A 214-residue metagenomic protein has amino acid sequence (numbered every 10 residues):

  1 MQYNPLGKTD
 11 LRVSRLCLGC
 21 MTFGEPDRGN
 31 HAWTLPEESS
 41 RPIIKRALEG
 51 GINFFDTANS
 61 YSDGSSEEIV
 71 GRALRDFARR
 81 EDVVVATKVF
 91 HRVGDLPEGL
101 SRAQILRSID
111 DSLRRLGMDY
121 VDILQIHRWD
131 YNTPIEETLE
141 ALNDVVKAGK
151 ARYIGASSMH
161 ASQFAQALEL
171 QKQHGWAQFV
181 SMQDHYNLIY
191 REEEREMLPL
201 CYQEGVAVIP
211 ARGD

Functional and structural regions predicted by a protein language model:
M1-V83, K147: N-terminal binding-site loop/beta-alpha segment at the start of enzyme catalytic domains that lines or forms
L6, L18, S40, A47 (+10 more regions): Conserved, mostly hydrophobic/aromatic
M21-F23, A58-S60, K88-R92, I126-W129 (+3 more regions): Active-site beta-loop-alpha junctions enriched in small/polar residues
G24-E38, R92-L106, H127-N132: Active-site mouth loops of central-metabolism enzymes
W33-A47, G99-L116, F164-E169: Short, acidic/polar
A73-V84, L113-G117, V146, L168-A177: Acidic (Asp/Glu)-rich catalytic clusters
D95-Q125, H185, I189-R191: Active-site gating/metal-coordination segments in enzymes
T133-D214: Beta/alpha (TIM)-barrel catalytic core signal, keyed to glycine-rich beta->alpha loops juxtaposed to Asp/Glu that bind
